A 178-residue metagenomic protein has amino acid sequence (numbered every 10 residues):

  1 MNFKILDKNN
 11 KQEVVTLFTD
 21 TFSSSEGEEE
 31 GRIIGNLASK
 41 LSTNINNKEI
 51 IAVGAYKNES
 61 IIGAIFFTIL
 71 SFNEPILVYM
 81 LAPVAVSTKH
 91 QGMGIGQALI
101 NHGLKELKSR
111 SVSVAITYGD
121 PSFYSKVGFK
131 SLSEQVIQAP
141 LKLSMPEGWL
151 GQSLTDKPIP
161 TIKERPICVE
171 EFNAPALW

Functional and structural regions predicted by a protein language model:
N2-V14: A short beta-loop-alpha structural element at the N-terminal edge of CoA-dependent acyl/N-acetyltransferase catalytic
K11, F18, F22-N58, I62 (+1 more regions): Active-site rim helix/loop that mediates acceptor-substrate recognition in acyltransferases
T21, E106, F123: Short alpha-helical functional segments enriched in proximate histidine and acidic residues
G54, F66, M80, A85 (+2 more regions): Conserved beta-strand segments that form the floor/walls of ligand-binding pockets within enzyme and binding domains
L70-L81, Q91: A conserved beta-turn-beta hairpin within the catalytic core of GNAT-like acetyltransferases that forms part
L81, V86, G92-K105, I116-T117: Conserved acetyl-CoA-binding loop-helix of GNAT-fold acetyltransferases
S109-S113, G119-S144: Conserved active-site alpha-helix within GNAT-family acetyltransferase domains
A139-W178: C-terminal "cap" of GNAT-fold acetyltransferases
